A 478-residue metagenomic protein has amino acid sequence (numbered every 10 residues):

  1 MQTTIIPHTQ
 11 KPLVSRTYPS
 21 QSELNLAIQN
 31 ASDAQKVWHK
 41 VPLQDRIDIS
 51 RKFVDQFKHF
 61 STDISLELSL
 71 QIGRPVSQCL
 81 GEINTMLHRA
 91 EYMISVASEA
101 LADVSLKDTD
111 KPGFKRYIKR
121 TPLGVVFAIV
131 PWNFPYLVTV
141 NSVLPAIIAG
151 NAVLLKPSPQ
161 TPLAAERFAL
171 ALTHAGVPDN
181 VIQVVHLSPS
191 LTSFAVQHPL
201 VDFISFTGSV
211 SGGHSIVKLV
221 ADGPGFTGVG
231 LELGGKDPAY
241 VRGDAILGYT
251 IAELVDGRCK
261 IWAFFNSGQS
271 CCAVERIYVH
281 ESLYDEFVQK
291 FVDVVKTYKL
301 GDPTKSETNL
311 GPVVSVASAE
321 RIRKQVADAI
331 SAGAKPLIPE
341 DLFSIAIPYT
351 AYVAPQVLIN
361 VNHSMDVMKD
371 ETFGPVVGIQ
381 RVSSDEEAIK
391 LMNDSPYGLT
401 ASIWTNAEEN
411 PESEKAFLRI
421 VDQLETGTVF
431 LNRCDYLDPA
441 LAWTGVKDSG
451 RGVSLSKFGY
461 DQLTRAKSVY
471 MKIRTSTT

Functional and structural regions predicted by a protein language model:
M1-F114, V314: N-terminal Rossmann-like NAD(P)+-binding subdomain of aldehyde/semialdehyde dehydrogenases
P7, Q21-L24, L43, L247-A252 (+4 more regions): Residues at or immediately preceding the N-termini of alpha-helices
P7-S15, I345, Y349-T478: Conserved C-terminal structural/oligomerization subdomain of aldehyde/semialdehyde dehydrogenase
Q10, R46, L68, A90 (+9 more regions): Residue-level signal for inorganic ion chemistry
L13, S211-N362, L431, T478: ALDH superfamily catalytic-core signature
L13-P19, D33-K40, F127-A128, Y240-R242 (+5 more regions): Short, well-ordered beta-strand elements within core beta-sheets of diverse protein domains
Q35, H39, V54-S61, S65 (+19 more regions): Structural signal for hydrophobic packing residues in well-ordered secondary-structure cores of soluble enzyme domains
L106-Y249, V382: Rossmann-like NAD(P) dinucleotide-binding subdomain of oxidoreductase/dehydrogenase enzymes
